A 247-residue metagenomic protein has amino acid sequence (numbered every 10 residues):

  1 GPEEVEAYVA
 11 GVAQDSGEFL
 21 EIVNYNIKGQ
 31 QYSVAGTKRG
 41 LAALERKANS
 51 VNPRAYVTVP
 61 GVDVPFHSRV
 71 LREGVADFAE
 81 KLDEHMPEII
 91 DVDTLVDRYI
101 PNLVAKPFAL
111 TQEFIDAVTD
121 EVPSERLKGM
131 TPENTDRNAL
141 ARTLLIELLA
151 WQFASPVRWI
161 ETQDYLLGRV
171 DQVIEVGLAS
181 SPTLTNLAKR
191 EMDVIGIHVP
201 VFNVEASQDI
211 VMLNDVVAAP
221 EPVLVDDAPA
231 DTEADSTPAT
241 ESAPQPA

Functional and structural regions predicted by a protein language model:
G1-G17: Short amphipathic alpha-helix segments
P2, G36-A43: Helix N-cap motif at beta-to-alpha junctions
Y8-V9, L41-N52: Short amphipathic alpha-helices in soluble, non-transmembrane regions that often serve as interface/regulatory elements
E18-V23: A short linear hydrophobic-aromatic micro-motif
Q30-A35: A generic structural motif
P53-E175, S181, T185-N186, D193-G196 (+2 more regions): Acyltransferase
V201-V217: Cysteine-dependent PTP/DSP-like catalytic domain, specifically the C-terminal lobe
D227-A247: Long, low-complexity intrinsically disordered regions
